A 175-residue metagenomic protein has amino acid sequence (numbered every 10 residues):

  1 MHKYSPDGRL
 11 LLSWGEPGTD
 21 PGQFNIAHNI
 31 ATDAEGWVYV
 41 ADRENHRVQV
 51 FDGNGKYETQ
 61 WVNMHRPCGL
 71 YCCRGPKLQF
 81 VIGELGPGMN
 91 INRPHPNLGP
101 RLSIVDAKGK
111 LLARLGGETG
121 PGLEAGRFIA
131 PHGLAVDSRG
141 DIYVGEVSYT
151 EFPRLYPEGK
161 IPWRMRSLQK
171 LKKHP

Functional and structural regions predicted by a protein language model:
M1-P175: Eukaryotic scaffold repeat domains enriched in small/polar residues
